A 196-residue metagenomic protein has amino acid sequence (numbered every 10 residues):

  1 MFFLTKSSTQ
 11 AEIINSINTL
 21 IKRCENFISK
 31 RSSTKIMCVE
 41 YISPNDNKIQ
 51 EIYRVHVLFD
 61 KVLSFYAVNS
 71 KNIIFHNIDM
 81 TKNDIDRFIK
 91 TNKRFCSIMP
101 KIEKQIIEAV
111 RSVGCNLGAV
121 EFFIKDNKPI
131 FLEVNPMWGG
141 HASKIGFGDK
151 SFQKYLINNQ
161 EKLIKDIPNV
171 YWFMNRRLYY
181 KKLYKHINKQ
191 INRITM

Functional and structural regions predicted by a protein language model:
F2-F95, K101: Phosphate-binding site of ATP-dependent enzymes
T34-I36, C115-G118: PAS/PAS-like sensory domains
N83, K93-S97, R111-C115, I124-M196: C-terminal active-site "lid" helix and adjoining low-complexity regulatory extension at the edge of ATP-using catalytic
I102-Q105, Y179: Alpha-helical structural motif
I106-V110: A conserved acidic, glycine/proline-rich C-terminal tail/linker
V120-F122: Hydrophobic residue at the +6 position relative to the catalytic HRD Asp in the kinase catalytic loop
